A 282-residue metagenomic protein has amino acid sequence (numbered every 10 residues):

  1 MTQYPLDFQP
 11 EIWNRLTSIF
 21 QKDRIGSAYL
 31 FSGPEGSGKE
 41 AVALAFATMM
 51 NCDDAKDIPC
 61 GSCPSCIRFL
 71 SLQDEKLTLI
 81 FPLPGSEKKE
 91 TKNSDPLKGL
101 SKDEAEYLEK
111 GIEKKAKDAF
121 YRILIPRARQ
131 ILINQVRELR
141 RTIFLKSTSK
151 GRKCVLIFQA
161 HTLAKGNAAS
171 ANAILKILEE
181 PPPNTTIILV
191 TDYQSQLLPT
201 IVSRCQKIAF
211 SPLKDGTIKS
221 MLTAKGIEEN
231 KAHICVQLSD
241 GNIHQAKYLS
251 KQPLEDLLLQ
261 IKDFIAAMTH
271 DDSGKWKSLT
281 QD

Functional and structural regions predicted by a protein language model:
M1-M49, K56-D57, P64-R68, P183-T186 (+1 more regions): Charged, glycine-rich active-site and insertion segments that engage polyanionic ligands
T2-A169: Clamp-loader machinery-focused feature within the broader ASCE/P-loop NTPase space
C52, L145, E179-E180, A224: Conserved amphipathic alpha-helical interaction elements at protein-protein interfaces in regulatory, energy-coupling
R129-L132, N167, V190, Q194 (+1 more regions): Short capping loops/turns at secondary-structure boundaries
R141, K176, S203: Conserved adenine-binding aromatic site and its adjacent loop/helix in ATP-hydrolyzing domains
L163-G166, P181, Q196-L197: Catalytic P-loop NTPase motifs of RecA-like helicase/translocase cores
N172-P183: Conserved catalytic/switch belt of AAA+ P-loop NTPases
